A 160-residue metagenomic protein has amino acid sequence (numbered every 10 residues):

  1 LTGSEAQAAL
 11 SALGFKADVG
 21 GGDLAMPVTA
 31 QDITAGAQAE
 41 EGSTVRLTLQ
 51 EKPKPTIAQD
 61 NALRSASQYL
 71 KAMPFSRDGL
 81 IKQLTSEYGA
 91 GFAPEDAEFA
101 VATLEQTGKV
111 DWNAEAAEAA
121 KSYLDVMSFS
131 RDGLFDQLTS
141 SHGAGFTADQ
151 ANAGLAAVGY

Functional and structural regions predicted by a protein language model:
L1-K71, D78-S122, F135-G145, D149-Y160: Ligand-recognition elements built from short beta-strands and adjacent flexible loops
